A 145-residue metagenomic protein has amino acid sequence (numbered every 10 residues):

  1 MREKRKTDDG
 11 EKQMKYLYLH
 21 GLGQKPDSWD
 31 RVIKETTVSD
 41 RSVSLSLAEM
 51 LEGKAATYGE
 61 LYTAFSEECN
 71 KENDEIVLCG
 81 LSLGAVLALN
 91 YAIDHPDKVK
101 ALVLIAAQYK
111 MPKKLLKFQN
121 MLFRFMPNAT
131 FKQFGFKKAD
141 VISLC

Functional and structural regions predicted by a protein language model:
Y18-G21, S44: Structural cue for short, hydrophobic secondary-structure segments
G21-Q24, S82: Active-site glycine-rich loops that stabilize anionic/oxyanionic intermediates across multiple enzyme folds
G23-I33: The serine-hydrolase catalytic nucleophile loop
R31-K34, V43-V77: Active-site loop/oxyanion-hole signature of alpha/beta-hydrolase fold enzymes
L78-G80, I105: Short beta-strand immediately N-terminal to the catalytic nucleophile in serine-hydrolase-like folds
G80-G84, A88: Gly/Ala-rich beta-loop-alpha elbow adjacent to hydrolase catalytic centers
I93, A101-A129: Flexible "cap/lid" loop of the alpha/beta hydrolase fold
K113-L116, A129-C145: Conserved alpha/beta-hydrolase catalytic His-Asp/Glu region
